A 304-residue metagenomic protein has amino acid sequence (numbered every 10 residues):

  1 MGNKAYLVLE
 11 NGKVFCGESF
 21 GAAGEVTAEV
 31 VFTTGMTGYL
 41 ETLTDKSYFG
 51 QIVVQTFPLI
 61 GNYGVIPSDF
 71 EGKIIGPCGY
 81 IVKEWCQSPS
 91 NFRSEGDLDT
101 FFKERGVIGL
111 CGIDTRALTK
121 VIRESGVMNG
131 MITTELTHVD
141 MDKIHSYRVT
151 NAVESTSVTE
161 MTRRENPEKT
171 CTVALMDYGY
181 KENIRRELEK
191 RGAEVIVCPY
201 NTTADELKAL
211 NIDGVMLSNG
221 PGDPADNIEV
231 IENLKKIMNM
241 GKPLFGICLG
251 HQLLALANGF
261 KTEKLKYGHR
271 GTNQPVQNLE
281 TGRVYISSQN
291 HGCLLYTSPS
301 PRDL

Functional and structural regions predicted by a protein language model:
G2-T172, M176-A193, V197-N201, D205 (+1 more regions): RNA-binding accessory domains that recognize and position tRNA/RNA substrates
E84, I113, P199-N201, K266 (+3 more regions): Residues at the C-termini of beta-strands that transition into short coil/loop
E182, L294-L295: Active-site environment of divalent metal-dependent phosphoester hydrolases
T203, Q252, L304: Active-site loop signature of alpha/beta-hydrolase-fold enzymes
L210: Active-site charged/polar residues at nucleotide-handling catalytic sites that mediate phosphoryl, nucleotidyl
G214, S218-L294: Cysteine-nucleophile active-site neighborhood
Y296-L304: Single conserved hydrophobic/aromatic residue that forms the stacking wall/gate of nucleotide- or nucleobase-binding
